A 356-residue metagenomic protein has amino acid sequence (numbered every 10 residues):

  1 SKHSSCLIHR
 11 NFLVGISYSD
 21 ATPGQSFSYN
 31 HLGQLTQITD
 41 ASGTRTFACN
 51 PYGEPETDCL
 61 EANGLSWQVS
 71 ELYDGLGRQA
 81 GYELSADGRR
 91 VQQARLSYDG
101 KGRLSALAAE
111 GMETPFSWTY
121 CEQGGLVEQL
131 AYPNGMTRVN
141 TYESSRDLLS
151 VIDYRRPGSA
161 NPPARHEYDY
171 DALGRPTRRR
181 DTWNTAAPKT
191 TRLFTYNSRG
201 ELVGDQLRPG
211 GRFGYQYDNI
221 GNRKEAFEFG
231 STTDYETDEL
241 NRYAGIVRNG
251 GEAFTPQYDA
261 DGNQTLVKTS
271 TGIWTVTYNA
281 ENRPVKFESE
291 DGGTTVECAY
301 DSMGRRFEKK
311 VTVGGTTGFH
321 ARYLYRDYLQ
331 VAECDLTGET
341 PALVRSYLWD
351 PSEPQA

Functional and structural regions predicted by a protein language model:
S1, L13-I16, L35-I38, D58-C59 (+13 more regions): Beta-strand-dense domains in secreted/periplasmic systems and polymorphic toxin scaffolds
S1, S19-T22, D40-S42, N63-S66 (+12 more regions): Glycine-centered tight beta-turn/hairpin loop motif at sheet-sheet or coil-to-beta transitions
N11, G33, G53, G77 (+10 more regions): Glycine-biased flexible loop/turn sites that connect beta-strands or occur in inter-domain linkers
F47, G75, R89, Y98-R103 (+9 more regions): Short secondary-structure transition motifs
L173-P176, W183-T185, G250, F254-V285: Extracellular repeat-rich scaffold modules on cell surfaces
